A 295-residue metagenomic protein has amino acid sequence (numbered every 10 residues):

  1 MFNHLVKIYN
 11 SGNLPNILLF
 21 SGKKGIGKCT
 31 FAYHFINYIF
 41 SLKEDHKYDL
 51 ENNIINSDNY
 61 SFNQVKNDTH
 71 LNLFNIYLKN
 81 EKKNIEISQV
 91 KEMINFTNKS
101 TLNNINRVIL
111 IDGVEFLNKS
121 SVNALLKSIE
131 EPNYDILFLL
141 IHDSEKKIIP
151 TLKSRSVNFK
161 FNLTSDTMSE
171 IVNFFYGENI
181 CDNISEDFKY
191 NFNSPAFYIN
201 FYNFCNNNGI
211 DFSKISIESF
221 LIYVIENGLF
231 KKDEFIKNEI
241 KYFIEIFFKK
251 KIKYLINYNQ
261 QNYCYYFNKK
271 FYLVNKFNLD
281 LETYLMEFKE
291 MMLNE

Functional and structural regions predicted by a protein language model:
M1-K66, Y134-L137, D143-E295: Charged, glycine-rich active-site and insertion segments that engage polyanionic ligands
N3-Y9, N63-Q64, N84-V108, F116 (+1 more regions): Conserved alpha-helical scaffold flanking the Walker A/P-loop in AAA+ ATPase domains
S21, N75-N80: A short hydrophobic beta-strand->loop->alpha-helix junction that borders the nucleotide-binding pocket of P-loop NTPases
Q64-N75: Conserved Walker-type P-loop NTP-binding/catalytic site
N80-I87, N158-F159: Flexible beta-alpha connector loops of hexameric P-loop NTPases
N98, N123-L140: Conserved catalytic/switch belt of AAA+ P-loop NTPases
V108-L110, L139: Structural motif
D112-F116, N123-L126, E130, E145-K146: Catalytic acidic motif of RecA-like/P-loop NTPases
